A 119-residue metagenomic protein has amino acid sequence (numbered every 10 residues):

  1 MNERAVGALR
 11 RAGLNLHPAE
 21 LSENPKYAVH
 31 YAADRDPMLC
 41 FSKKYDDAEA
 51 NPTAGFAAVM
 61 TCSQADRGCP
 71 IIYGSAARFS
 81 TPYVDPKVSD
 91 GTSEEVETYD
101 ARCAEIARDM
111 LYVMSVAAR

Functional and structural regions predicted by a protein language model:
M1-R119: Short polar/charged helix/loop
